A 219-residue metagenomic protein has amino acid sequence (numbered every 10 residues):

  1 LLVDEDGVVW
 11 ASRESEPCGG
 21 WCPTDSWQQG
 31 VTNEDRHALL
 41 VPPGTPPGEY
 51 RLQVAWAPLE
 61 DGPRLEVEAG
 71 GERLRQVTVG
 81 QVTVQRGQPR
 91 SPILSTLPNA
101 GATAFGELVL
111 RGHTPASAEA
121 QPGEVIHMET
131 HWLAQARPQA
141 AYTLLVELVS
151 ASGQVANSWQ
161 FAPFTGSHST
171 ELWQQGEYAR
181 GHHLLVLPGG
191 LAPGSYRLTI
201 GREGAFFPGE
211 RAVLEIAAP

Functional and structural regions predicted by a protein language model:
L1-P219: C-terminal luminal/periplasmic domains and tails of membrane-associated envelope-modifying transferases
